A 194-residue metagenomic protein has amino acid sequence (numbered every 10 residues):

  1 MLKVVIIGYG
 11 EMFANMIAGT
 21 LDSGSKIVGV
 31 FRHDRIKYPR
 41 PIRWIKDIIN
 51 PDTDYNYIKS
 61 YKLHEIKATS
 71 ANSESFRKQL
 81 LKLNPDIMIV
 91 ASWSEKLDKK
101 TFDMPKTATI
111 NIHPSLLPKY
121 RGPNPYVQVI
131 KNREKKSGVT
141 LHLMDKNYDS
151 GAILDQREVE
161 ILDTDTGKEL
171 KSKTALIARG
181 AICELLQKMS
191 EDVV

Functional and structural regions predicted by a protein language model:
M1-V194: One-carbon transfer enzymes
